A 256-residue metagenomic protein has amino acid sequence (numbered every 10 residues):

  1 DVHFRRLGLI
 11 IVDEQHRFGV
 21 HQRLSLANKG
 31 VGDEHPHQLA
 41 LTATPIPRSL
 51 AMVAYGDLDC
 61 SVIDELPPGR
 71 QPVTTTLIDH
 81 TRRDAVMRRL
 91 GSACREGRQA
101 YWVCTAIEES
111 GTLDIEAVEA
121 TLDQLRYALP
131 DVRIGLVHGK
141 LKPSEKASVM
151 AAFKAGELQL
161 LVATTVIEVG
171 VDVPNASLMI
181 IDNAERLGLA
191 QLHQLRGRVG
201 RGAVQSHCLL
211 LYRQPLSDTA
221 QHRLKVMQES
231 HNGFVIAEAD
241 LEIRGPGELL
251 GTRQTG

Functional and structural regions predicted by a protein language model:
D1-K225: Inter-lobe coupling/hinge segments of SF2-like helicase ATPases
T105-A106, S230-G256: C-terminal or mid-to-C-terminal helical accessory/interaction module adjacent to the motor/catalytic core
